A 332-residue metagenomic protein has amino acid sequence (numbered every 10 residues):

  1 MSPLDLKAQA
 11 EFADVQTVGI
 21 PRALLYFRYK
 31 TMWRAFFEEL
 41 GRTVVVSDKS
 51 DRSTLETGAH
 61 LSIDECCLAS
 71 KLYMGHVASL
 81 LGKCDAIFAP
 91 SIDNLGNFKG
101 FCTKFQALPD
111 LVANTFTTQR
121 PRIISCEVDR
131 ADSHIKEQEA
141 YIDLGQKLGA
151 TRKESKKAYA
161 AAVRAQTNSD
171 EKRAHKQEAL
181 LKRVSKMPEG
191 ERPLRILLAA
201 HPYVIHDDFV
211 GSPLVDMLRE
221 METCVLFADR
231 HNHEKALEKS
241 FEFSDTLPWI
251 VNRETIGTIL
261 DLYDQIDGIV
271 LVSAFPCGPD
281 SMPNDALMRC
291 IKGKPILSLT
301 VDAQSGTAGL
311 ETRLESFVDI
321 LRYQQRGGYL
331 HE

Functional and structural regions predicted by a protein language model:
M1-E332: An N-terminal assembly and electron-transfer interface module characteristic of large anaerobic redox and radical
